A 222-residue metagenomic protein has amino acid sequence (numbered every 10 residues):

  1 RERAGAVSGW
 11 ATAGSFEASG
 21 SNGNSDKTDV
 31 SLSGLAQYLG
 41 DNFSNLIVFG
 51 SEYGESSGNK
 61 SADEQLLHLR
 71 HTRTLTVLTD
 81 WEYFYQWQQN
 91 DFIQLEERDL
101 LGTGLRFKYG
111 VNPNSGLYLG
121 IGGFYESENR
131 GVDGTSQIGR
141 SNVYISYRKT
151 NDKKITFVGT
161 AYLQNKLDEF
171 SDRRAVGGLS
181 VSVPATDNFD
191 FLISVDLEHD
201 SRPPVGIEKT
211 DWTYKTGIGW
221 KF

Functional and structural regions predicted by a protein language model:
A4-N22, N42-I47, F157: Transmembrane beta-strand segments of Gram-negative outer membrane beta-barrel proteins
G14-A18, L32-Y38, L69-R73, T103-F107 (+6 more regions): Residues on the lipid-exposed face of transmembrane beta-strands in outer-membrane beta-barrel proteins
A18-N22, G40, S51-E55, W87-D91 (+6 more regions): Transmembrane beta-strands of outer-membrane beta-barrel pores
D26-V30, S61-Q65, E97-L101, S115 (+3 more regions): Residues that define the transmembrane beta-barrel architecture of outer-membrane proteins
K27-Q88: Glycine- and aromatic-enriched membrane insertion/assembly motifs of diderm outer-membrane and organelle channel
D41-I47, L78-W81, P113-L117, N151-F157 (+1 more regions): Repeated loop/turn-to-beta-strand initiation elements of outer-membrane beta-barrel proteins
N114-N165: Detector for outer-membrane/organellar transmembrane beta-barrel domains, recognizing the amphipathic beta-strand
D168-F222: Predominantly the C-terminal beta-signal and adjacent terminal strand-loop region of outer-membrane beta-barrel
